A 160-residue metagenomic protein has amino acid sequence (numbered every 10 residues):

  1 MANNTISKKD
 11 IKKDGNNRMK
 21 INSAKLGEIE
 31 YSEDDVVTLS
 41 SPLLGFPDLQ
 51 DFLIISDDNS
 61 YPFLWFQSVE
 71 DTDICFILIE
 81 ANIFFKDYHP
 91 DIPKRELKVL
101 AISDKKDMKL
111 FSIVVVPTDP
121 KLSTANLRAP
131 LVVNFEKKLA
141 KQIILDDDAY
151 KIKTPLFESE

Functional and structural regions predicted by a protein language model:
I6-K86, K105-E160: Long, compositionally biased stretches
H89-I92: Extended catalytic/binding region for NAD+/ADP-ribose chemistry, centered on the ART fold
K94-S103: Short active-site loop/helix that positions an aromatic residue
